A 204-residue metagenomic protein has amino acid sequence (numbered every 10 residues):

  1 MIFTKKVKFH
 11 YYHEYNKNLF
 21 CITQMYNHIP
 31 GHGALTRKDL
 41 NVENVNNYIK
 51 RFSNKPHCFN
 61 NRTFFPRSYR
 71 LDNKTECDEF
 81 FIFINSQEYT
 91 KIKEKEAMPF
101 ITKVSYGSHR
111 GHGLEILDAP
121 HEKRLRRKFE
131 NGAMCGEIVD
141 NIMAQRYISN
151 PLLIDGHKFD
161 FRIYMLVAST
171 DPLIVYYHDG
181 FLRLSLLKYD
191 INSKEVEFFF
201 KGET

Functional and structural regions predicted by a protein language model:
M1-P99, Y106-H109, L117-E122: Conserved N-proximal alpha/beta basic substrate-recognition cap immediately N-terminal to, or forming the N-lobe
D72, K91-I101, S105-T204: Catalytic core of tubulin tyrosine ligase-like
